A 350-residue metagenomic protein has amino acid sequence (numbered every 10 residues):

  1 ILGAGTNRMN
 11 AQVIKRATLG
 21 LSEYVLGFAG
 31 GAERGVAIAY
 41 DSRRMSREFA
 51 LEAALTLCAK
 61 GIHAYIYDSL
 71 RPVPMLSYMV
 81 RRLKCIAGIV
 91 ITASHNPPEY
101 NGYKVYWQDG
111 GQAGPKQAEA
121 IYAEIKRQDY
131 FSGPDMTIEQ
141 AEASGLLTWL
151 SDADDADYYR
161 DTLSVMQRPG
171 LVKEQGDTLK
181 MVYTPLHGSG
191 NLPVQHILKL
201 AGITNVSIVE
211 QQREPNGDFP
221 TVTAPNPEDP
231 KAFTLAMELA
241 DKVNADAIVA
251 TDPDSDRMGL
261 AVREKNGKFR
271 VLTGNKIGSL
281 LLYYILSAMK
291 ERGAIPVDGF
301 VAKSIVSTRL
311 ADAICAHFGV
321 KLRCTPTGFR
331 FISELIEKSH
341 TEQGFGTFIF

Functional and structural regions predicted by a protein language model:
I1-A53, E142, L147-D177, S189: An N-terminal, well-structured beta->alpha segment
I1-N7, S94, P185-P193, I197 (+2 more regions): Conserved phosphate/anionic-ligand binding catalytic regions in large, soluble enzymes, centered on
R16, A37-Y100, K199-G259: N-terminal small/polar loop signature for handling phosphorylated ligands or for N-terminal nucleophile
A53, L57, G190-V194, A232-V262 (+6 more regions): Extended, hydrophobic alpha-helical segments in both membrane/secreted and soluble proteins
D68, K126-A153, E264-F350: Proline/glycine-rich low-complexity loops and linkers
C85-S94, P98-Y100, V105, A236-G267 (+3 more regions): Glycine-rich phosphate-binding loop
I89, S94, N101-I125, M258-K290: Glycine-rich phosphate-binding loop of actin/hexokinase-like ATP-binding domains
N101-T234, L239-A240: Gly/Ser/Thr-enriched, mixed-charge loops and adjacent short helices that form phosphate/oxyanion-binding elements
